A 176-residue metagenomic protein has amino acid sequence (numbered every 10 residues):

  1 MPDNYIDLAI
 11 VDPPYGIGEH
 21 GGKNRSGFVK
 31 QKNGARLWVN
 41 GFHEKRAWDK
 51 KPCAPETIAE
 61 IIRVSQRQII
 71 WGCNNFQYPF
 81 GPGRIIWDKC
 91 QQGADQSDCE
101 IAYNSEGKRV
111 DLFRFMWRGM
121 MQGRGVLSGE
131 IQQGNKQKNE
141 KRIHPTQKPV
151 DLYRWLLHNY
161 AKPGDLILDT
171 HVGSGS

Functional and structural regions predicted by a protein language model:
M1-V11, Y15-A47, E56, I62-S176: Class I S-adenosyl-L-methionine
